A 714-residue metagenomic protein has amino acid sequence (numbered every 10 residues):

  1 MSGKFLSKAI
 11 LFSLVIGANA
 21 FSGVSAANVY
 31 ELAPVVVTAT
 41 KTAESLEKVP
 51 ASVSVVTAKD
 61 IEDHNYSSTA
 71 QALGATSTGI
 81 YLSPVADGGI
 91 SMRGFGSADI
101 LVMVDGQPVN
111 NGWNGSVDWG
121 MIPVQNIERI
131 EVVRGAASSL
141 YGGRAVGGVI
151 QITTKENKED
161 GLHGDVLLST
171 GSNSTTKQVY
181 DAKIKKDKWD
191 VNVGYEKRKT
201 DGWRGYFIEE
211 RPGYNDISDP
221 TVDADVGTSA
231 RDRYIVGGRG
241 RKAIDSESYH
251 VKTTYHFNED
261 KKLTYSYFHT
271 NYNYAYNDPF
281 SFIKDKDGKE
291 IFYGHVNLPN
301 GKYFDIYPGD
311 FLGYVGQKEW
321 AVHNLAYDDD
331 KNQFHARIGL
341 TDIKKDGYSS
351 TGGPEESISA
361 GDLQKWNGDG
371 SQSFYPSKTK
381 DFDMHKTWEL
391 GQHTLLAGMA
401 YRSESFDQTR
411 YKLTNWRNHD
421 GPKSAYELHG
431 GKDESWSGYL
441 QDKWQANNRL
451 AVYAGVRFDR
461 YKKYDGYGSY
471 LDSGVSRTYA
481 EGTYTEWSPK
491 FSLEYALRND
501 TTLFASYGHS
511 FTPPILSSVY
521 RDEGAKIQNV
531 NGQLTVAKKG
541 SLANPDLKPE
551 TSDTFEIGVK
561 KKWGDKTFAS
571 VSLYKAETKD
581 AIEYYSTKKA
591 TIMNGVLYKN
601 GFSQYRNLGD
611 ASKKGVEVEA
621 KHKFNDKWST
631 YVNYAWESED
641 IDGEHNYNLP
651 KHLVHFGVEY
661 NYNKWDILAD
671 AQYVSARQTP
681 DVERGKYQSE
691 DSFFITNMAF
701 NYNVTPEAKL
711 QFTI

Functional and structural regions predicted by a protein language model:
F12, F21-G23, G194, H256 (+7 more regions): Conserved C-terminal beta-signal and adjacent last beta-strands/turns of outer-membrane beta-barrel proteins
T69-A72, G88-S91, M103, D118-P123 (+3 more regions): N-terminal periplasmic accessory domains that precede and gate Gram-negative outer-membrane beta-barrel machines
A70-P108, E128: Extracytoplasmic beta-strand/coil segments of soluble accessory domains associated with Gram-negative outer-membrane
P108-R134: Short acidic/polar hinge/loop motifs at secondary-structure boundaries that mediate gating or recognition
T170-T200, E210-N277, Q317-D328: Transmembrane beta-barrel wall of Gram-negative outer-membrane proteins
T254-N271, D310-Y470, T478, E494-A496 (+3 more regions): Face-selective signature of the C-terminal outer-membrane beta-barrel domain
A326, Q333-S349, Q392, D407 (+5 more regions): Membrane-embedded beta-barrel scaffold of Gram-negative outer-membrane proteins
Q445-V452, S570-T578, T587-K589, N594-V682 (+1 more regions): Gram-negative outer-membrane beta-barrel transporters
